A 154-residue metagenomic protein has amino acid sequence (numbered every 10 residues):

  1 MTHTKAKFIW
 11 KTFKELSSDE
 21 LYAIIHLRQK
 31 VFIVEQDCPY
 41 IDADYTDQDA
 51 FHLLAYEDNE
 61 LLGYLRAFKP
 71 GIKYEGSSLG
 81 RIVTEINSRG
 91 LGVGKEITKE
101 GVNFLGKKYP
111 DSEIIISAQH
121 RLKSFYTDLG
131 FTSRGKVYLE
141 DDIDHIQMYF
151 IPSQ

Functional and structural regions predicted by a protein language model:
T2-F51, Y56-L61: Short amphipathic alpha-helix that is part of the acyltransferase structural core
T2-K5, Y64, R81-T84, H145: N-terminal, polar/charged subdomain of small-to-medium soluble alpha/beta proteins
Q48, D58-E60, I72-Y74, S153-Q154: Short strand-connecting beta-turns/loops that link adjacent beta-strands
L54, E60-P70, S78, V83: Conserved beta-strand in the GNAT
P70-L79, R89, K108-S112, D142-H145: A conserved beta-turn-beta hairpin within the catalytic core of GNAT-like acetyltransferases that forms part
T84, G90-N103: Conserved acetyl-CoA-binding loop-helix of GNAT-fold acetyltransferases
T98, L105-A118: Conserved GNAT acetyl-CoA-binding A-motif
I115-S117, T127, T132-Q147: Conserved catalytic-core motifs of GNAT/GCN5-like acyltransferases
